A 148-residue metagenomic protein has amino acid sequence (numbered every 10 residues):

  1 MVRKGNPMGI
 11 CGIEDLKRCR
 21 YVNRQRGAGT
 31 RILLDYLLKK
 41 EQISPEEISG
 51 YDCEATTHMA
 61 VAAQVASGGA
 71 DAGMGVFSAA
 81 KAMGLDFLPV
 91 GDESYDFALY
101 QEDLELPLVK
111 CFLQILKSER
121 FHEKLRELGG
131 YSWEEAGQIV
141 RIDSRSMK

Functional and structural regions predicted by a protein language model:
V2-V22: Flexible hinge/capping segments at coil-to-helix
L16, L34, A62-A66: Hydrophobic residues within well-ordered alpha-helices
R20-V22, T30, A70-A72: Conserved active-site beta-strand-loop modules that form the wall/rim of enzyme catalytic pockets and either contain
Q25-L37, E119-K148: Ligand-binding clefts/hinges and TM-proximal coupling segments of bilobed small-molecule sensing domains
T30-C53: Ligand-binding cleft/hinge of the Venus flytrap
A62-G91: A ligand-binding cleft/hinge motif common to bilobed small-molecule-binding domains
M83-Q114, E135-V140: Periplasmic-binding protein-like
